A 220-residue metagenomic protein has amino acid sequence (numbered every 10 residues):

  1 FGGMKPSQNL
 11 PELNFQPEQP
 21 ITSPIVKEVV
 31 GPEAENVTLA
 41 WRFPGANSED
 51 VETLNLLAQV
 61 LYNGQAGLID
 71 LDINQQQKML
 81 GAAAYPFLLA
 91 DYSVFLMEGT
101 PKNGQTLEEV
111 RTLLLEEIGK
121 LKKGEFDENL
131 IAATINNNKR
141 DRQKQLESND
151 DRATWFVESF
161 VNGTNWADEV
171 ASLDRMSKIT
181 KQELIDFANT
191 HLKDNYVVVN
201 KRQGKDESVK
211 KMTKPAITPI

Functional and structural regions predicted by a protein language model:
F1-G2, L54-G64, L113-L121: Bilobed periplasmic-binding protein/Venus flytrap-like ligand-binding cleft at the lobe interface of extracytoplasmic
F1-G45, Q145-L146, R202-I220: An aromatic/glycine/proline-enriched structural segment found at the starts of mature extracellular/organellar domains
I21-V29, P86, G99, A188: Short, surface-exposed beta-strand/loop micro-motifs that present aromatic residues
V30-P32, L89-A90, H191-L192: Extracellular/periplasmic catalytic domains that process cell-envelope and extracellular macromolecules
A34-G45, D70-S177, V197-R202, K210: M16 family metallopeptidases and their MPP-like homologs
L39, E49-L61, I69-L71: Active/ligand-binding-proximal structured segments within catalytic/core domains that scaffold catalytic residues
D50-L54, A66, L107-R111: Short, charged, low-complexity patches
E183-R202: Bilobed periplasmic-binding protein-like "clamshell/Venus-flytrap" ligand-binding domains
